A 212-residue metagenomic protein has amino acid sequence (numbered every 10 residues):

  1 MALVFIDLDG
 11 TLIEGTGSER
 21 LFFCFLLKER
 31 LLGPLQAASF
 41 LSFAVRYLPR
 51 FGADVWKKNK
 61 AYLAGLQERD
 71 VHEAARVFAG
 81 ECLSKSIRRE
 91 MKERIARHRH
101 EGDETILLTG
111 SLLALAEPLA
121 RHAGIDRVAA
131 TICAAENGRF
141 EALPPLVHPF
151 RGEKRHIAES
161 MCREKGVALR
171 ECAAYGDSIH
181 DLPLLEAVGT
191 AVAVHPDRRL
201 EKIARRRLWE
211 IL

Functional and structural regions predicted by a protein language model:
M1, E73, G80-L212: C-terminal cap/substrate-recognition subdomain and adjoining C-terminal extension of metal-dependent phosphatase-like
M1-R50: Active-site neighborhood of HAD-like aspartate-dependent phosphohydrolases
D7-L8, K58, V128: Residue-level signal for pocket-adjacent positions within structured domains
E14, L63, F150: Catalytic cores of large soluble enzymes that bind and process phosphate-bearing ligands
S18-C24, Y47-E104: Short linear elements at protein peripheries
E29-P34, F51, L66-V71, V147-G152: General structural signal for secondary-structure boundaries
L41-K57, N137-F140, A158: N-terminal-biased segments
